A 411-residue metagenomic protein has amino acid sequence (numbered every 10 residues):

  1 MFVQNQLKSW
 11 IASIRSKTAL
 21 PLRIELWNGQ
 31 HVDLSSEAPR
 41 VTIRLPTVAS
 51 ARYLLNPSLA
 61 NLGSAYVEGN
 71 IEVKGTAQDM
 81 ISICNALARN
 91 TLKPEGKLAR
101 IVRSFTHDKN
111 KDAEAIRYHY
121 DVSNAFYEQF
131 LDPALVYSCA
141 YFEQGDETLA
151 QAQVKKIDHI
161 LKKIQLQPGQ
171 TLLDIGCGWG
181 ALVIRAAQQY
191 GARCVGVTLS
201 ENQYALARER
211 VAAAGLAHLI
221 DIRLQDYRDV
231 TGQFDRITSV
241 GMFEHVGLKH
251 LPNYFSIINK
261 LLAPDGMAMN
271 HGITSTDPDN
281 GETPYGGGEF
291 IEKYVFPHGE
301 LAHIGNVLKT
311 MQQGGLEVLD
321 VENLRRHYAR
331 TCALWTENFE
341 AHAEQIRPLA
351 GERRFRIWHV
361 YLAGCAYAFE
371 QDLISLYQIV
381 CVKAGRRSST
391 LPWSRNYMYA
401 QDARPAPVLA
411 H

Functional and structural regions predicted by a protein language model:
M1-Q153, H159: Feature captures hydrophobic
P168-G176: Conserved class I S-adenosyl-L-methionine
W179-Y190: Conserved SAM-binding loop of SAM-dependent methyltransferases across substrates and taxa, primarily the Class I
A207-R208: Conserved SAM-binding loop
R228-I237: A short acidic, Gly/Pro-enriched loop at the edge of an enzyme's catalytic core that lines a small-molecule cofactor
P252-P264: A short glycine-rich, Lys/Arg-flanked "PGG" loop and its adjoining helix->strand segment in the class I
D265-I273: Conserved beta-strand signature within the Rossmann-like core of class I S-adenosyl-L-methionine
I273-S389: Substrate-binding/catalytic lobe of Class I Rossmann-like enzymes that use SAM or dcSAM, i.e., the mid-to-C-terminal
